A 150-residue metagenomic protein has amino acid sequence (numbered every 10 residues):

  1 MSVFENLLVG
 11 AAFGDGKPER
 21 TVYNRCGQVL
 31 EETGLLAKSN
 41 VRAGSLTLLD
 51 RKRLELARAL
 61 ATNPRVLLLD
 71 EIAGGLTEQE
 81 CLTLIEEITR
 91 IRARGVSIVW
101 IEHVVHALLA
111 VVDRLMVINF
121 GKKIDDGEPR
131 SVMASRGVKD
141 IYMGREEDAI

Functional and structural regions predicted by a protein language model:
M1-I150: Glycine-rich phosphate-binding loops of nucleotide-dependent enzymes
